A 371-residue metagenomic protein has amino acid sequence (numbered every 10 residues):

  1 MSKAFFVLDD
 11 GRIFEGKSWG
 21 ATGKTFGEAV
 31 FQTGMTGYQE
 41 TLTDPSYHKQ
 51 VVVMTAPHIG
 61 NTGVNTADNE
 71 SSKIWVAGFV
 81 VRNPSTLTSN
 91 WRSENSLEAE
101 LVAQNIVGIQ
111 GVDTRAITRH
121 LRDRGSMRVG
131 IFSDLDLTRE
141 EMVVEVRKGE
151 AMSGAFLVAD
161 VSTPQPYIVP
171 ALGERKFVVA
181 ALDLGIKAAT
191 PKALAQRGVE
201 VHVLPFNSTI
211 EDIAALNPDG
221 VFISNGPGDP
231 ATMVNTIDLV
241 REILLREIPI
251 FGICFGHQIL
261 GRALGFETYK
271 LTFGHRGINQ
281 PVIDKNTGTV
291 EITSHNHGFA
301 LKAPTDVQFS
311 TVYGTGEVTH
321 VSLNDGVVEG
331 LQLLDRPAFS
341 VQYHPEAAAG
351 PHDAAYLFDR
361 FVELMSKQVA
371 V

Functional and structural regions predicted by a protein language model:
M1-N207, E211, A215-L216, P230 (+2 more regions): RNA-binding accessory domains that recognize and position tRNA/RNA substrates
S18-W19, P57, N296, L333 (+1 more regions): Residue-level structural signal for beta-strand termini and adjacent loop
V107, V178, P249-F251, E267 (+1 more regions): Proline-centered loop/turn at the N-terminus of a beta-strand
K176-A180, E200, P249, I292 (+1 more regions): Residues that mark the start of a beta-strand
V178-D183, T293-S294, F339-Y343: Active-site-proximal beta-strand elements of phosphoester/diester hydrolases
A215, G220, S224-A303, G350-Q368: Cysteine-nucleophile active-site neighborhood
T289-R336, V371: Catalytic beta-strand/loop cores that center a nucleophilic Ser/Cys/Thr and support acyl-enzyme chemistry
